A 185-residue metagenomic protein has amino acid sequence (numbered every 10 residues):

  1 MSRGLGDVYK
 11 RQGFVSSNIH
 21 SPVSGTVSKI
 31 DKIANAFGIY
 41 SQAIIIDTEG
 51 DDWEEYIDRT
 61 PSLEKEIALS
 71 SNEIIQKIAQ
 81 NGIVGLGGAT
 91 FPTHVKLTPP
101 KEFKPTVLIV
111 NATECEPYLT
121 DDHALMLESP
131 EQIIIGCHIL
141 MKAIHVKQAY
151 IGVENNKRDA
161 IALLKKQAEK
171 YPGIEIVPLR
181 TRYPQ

Functional and structural regions predicted by a protein language model:
M1-Y9: Single conserved hydrophobic/aromatic residue that forms the stacking wall/gate of nucleotide- or nucleobase-binding
R11-G13: Ser/Thr/Gly-rich low-complexity blocks that favor extended beta-strand/coil architectures
V15-S24, K29-Q185: Iron-sulfur-associated redox domains of electron-transfer enzymes in respiratory and anaerobic energy metabolism
